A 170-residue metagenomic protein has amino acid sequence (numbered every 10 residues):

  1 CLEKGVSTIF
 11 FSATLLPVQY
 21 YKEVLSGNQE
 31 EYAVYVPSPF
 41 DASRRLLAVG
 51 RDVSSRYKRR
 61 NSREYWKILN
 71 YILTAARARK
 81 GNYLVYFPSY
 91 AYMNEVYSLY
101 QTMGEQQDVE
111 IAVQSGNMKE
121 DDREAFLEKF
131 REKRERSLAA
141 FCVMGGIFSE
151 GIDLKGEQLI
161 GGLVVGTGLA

Functional and structural regions predicted by a protein language model:
C1-A170: ASCE RecA-like P-loop NTPase motor cores that couple ATP hydrolysis to mechanical translocation on nucleic acids
